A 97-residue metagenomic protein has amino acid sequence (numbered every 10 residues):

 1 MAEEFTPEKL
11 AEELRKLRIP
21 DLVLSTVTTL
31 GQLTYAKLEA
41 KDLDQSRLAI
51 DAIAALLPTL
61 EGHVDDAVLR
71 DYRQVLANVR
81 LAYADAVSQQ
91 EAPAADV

Functional and structural regions predicted by a protein language model:
M1-A52, A67-V97: N-terminal intrinsically disordered, cationic/polar leader segments that include organellar targeting peptides
I53-T59: Extended, amphipathic alpha-helices with heptad-repeat/coiled-coil or helix-bundle character that serve as
E61-D65: Well-ordered alpha/beta subsegment
